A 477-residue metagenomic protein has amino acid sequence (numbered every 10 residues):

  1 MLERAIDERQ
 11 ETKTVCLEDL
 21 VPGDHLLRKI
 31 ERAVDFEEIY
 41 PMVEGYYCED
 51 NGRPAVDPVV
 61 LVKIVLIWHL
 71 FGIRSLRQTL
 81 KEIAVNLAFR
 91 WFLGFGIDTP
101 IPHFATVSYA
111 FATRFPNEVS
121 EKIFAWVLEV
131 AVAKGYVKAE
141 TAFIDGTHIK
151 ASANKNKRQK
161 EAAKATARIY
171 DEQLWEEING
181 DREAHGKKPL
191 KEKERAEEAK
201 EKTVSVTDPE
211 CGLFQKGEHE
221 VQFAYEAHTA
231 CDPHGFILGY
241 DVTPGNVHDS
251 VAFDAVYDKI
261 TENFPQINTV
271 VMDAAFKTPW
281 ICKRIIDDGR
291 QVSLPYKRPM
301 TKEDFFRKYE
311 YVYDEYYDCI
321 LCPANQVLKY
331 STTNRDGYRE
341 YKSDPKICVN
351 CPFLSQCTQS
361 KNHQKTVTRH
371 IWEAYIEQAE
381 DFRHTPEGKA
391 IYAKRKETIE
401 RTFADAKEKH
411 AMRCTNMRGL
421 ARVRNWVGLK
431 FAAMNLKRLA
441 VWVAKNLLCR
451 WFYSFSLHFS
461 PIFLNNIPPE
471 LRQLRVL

Functional and structural regions predicted by a protein language model:
M1, C48-G52, A390: A ubiquitous short alpha-helical element
M1-R28: Hydrophobic alpha-helical membrane-insertion signals
E3-I6, T12, G72-V85, F95-L477: Anion-binding and metal-coordination hotspots
C16, V34-E38, R307: Short, solvent-exposed coil/turn linker segments
G23-L66, F71-G72, I371, Y375: Basic, short loop/linker segments at the boundary and entry of helix-turn-helix/winged-helix-like folds
F89-L93: Short amphipathic alpha-helical interface patches used for protein-protein assembly/oligomerization
